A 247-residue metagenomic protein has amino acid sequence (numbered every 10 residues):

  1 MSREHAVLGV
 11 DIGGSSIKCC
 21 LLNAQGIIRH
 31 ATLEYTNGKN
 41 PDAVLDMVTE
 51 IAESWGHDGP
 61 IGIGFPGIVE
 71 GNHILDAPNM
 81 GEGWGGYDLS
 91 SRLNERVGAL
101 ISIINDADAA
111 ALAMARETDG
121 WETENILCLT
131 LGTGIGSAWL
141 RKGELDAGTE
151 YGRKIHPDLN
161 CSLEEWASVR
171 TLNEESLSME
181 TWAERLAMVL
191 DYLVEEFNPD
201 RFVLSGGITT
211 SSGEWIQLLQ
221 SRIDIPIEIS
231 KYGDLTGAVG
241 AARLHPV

Functional and structural regions predicted by a protein language model:
M1-I61, V69-I74, S91-I101, A113-L127 (+1 more regions): ATP-binding/phosphotransfer module of carbohydrate and carboxylate kinases, centering on a glycine-rich
D11, D106, G132: Active-site glycine-centered loops adjacent to acidic/histidine catalytic or metal-binding residues that shape
G64-F65, L131: A secondary-structure boundary/capping signal
H73-G86: A charged helix-plus-loop insertion that forms the helical arch/lid used to bind and gate nucleic-acid substrates
P78, I103-N105: Intrinsically disordered low-complexity regions specifically enriched for long asparagine
Y87-D88, R92, N105: Poly-acidic low-complexity segments
T130-G136: Gly/Ser-rich catalytic serine loop of serine hydrolases
